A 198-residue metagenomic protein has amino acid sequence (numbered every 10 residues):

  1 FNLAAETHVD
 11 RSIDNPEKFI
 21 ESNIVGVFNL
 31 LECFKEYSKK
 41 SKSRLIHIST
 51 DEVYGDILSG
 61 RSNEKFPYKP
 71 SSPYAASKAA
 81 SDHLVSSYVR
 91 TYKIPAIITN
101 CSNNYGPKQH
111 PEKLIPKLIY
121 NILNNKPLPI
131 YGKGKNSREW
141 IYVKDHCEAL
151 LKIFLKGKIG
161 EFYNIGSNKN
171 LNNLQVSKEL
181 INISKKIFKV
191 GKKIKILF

Functional and structural regions predicted by a protein language model:
F1-N104, N124, K144, N173 (+2 more regions): N-terminal Rossmann-like NAD(P)+-binding domain of SDR-like oxidoreductases, especially those catalyzing
P107-P111, K169: Residue-level signature of the cytosolic catalytic core of signaling kinases
P116, I122-F198: C-terminal substrate-binding subdomain of Rossmann-fold SDR/epimerase-dehydratase oxidoreductases
